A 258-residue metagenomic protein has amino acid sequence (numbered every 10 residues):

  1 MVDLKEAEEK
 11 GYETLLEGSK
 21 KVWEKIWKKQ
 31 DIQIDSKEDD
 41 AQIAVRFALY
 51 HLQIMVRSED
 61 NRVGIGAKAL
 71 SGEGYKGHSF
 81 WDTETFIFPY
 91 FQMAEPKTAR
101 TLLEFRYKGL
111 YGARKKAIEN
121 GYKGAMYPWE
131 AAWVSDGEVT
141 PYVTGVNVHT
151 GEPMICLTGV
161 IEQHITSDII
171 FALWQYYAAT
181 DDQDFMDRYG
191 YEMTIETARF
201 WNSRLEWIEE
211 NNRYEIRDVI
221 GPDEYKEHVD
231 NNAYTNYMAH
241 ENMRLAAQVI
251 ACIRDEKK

Functional and structural regions predicted by a protein language model:
M1-Y75: Acidic/polar, glycine-enriched structural segments that form the non-catalytic walls/loops of the carbohydrate-binding
E24-K37, G66-G72, T83-F88, H149-T158 (+2 more regions): Glycine- and acidic
Q30-Q33, Y50-M55, T85-P96, D168-Q183 (+3 more regions): Well-ordered alpha-helical scaffold segments within catalytic/enzyme domains
I34-Q42, S58-D60, M93-L103, Y177-E192 (+1 more regions): Structural helix-adjacent loops and short alpha-helical linkers that scaffold large soluble proteins
L49, I54-V56, A69, G74 (+5 more regions): Short, flexible loop/turn elements at secondary-structure junctions
V56-S71, K97-F171, Y177, D184-R188 (+1 more regions): Helix-terminus loop motifs that line ligand-binding clefts
S71-W81, P153-T166, D223-N236: Solvent-exposed loop and edge beta-strand segments that line ligand/cofactor-binding and catalytic clefts
E196, F200-K258: Acidic/histidine-rich catalytic neighborhood
